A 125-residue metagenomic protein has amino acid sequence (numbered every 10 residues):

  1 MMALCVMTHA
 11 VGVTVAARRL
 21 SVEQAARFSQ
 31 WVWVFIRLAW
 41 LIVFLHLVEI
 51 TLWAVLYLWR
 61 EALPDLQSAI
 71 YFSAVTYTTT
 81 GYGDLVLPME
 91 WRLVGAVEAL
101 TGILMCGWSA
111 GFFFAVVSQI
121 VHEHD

Functional and structural regions predicted by a protein language model:
M1-C5, H9, S68-H124: Pore domain of cation channels
M1-T14, L47, W53: Hydrophobic alpha-helical membrane-embedded segments
A10-F28: Membrane-interface helix-loop junction between the first two transmembrane segments
T14, A54-L58, G111: Transmembrane alpha-helix boundary and packing residues in multipass membrane permease domains and related
R18, V22, L58-W59, A115: Transmembrane helix-loop junction
A26-V32, D84-P88: Helix-boundary and loop/linker segments of multi-pass membrane transporters
V32-V48: Interfacial helix-start motif at the membrane-water boundary
V48-F72: Outer-pore turret/helix-boundary of cation channels
